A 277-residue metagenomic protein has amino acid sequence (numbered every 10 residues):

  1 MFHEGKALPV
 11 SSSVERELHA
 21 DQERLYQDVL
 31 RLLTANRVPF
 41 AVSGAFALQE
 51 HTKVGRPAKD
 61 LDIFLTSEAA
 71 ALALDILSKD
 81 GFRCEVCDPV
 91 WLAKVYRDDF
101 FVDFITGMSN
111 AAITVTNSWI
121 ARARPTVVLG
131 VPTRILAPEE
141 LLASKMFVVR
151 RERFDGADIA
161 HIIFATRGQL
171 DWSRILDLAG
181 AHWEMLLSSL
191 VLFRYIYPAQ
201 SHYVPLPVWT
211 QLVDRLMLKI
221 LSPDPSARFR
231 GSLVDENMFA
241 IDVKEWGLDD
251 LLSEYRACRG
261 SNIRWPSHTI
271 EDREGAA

Functional and structural regions predicted by a protein language model:
M1-V42: Helical scaffold of the NTase/Pol beta-like nucleotidyltransferase catalytic core
F2-P9, T114-A277: Catalytic cores of NTP-dependent nucleotidyl/adenyl transfer enzymes across multiple folds
E17-H19, D62, I113: Short, flexible loop segments at the rims of nucleotide/cofactor-binding pockets, characterized by
Q27-L61, L65-L74, I135-A137, D242-A277: Active-site nucleotide-donor binding segment shared across nucleotidyl transfer reactions
T34, S78, V127: Anion (oxyanion) recognition and catalysis
T52-K53, Y96, H182: Short Asp/Glu-rich motifs
A58-D60, F82, D103-F104, A121 (+1 more regions): Short, hinge-like loop/turn segments at secondary-structure boundaries
K79-S118: Conserved catalytic core of two-metal-ion nucleotidyltransferases
